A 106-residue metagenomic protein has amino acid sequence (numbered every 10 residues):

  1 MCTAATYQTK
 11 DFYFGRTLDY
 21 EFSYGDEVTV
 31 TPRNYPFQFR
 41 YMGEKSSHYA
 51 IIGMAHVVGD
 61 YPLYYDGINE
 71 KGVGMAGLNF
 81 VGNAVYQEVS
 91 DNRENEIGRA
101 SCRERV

Functional and structural regions predicted by a protein language model:
M1-E94: A contiguous strand-loop segment
E96-V106: Residue-level detector of conserved catalytic or cofactor/ligand-binding positions in enzyme active sites
